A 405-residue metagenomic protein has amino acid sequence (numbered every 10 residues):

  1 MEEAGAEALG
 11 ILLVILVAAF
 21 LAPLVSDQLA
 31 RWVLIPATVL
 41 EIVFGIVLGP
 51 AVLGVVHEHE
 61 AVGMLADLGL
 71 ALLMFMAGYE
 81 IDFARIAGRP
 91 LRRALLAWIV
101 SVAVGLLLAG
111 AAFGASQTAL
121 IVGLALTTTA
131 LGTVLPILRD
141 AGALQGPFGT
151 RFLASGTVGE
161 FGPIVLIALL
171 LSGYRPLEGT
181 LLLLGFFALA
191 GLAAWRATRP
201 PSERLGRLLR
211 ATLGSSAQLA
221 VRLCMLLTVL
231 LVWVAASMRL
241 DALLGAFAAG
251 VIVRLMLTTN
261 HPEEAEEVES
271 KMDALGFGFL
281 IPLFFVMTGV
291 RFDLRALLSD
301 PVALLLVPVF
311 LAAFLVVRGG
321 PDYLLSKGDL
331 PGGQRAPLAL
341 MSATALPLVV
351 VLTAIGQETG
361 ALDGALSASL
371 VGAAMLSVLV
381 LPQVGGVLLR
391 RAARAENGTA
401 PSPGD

Functional and structural regions predicted by a protein language model:
M1-I11, P50-A61, L107-A119, I167-L181 (+3 more regions): Helix-coil boundary and interhelical linker segments in multi-pass alpha-helical membrane proteins
M1-L9, L16, A193-L223, L257-S270 (+1 more regions): Intrinsically disordered, low-complexity non-transmembrane regions of multi-pass membrane transporters
E3-A18, E58-M74, A115-L131, T180-A193 (+3 more regions): Structural signature of hydrophobic alpha-helical transmembrane segments
A18-W32, M74-G88, G132-Q145, A194-L209 (+3 more regions): C-terminal ends of transmembrane helices
L29, F83, A87-L144, T288 (+2 more regions): Transmembrane alpha-helices that form the ion-translocation and gating core of multi-pass ion transport proteins
L29-V33, V47-R89, R210-S215, L219 (+1 more regions): Membrane-interface junctions of multi-pass transporters
V39-A51, L95-L108, A154-A168, T212-L231 (+2 more regions): Small-residue-rich segments of transmembrane alpha-helices in multi-pass membrane proteins, especially helix faces
A111-G123, V134-L181: Membrane-interface helix-loop-helix junctions at boundaries between adjacent transmembrane segments
